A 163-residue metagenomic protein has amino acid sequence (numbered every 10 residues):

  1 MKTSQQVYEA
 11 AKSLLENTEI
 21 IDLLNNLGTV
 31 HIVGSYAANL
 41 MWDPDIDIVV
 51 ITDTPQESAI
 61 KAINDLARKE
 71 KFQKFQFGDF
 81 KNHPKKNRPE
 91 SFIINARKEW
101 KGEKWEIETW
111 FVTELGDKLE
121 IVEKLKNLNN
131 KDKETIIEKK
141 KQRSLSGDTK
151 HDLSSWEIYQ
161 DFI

Functional and structural regions predicted by a protein language model:
M1-V33: Helical scaffold of the NTase/Pol beta-like nucleotidyltransferase catalytic core
Q6, A10, E19-L23, S58 (+3 more regions): Exposed alpha-helical structural elements
I20-I63: Active-site nucleotide-donor binding segment shared across nucleotidyl transfer reactions
D53-S58, K101-E103, E114-G116: Short, charged/polar surface micro-motifs in flexible loops or helix N-caps
T54-K81: A broadly used, surface-exposed interaction patch
K71-T109: Conserved catalytic core of two-metal-ion nucleotidyltransferases
E106-I163: Catalytic cores of NTP-dependent nucleotidyl/adenyl transfer enzymes across multiple folds
